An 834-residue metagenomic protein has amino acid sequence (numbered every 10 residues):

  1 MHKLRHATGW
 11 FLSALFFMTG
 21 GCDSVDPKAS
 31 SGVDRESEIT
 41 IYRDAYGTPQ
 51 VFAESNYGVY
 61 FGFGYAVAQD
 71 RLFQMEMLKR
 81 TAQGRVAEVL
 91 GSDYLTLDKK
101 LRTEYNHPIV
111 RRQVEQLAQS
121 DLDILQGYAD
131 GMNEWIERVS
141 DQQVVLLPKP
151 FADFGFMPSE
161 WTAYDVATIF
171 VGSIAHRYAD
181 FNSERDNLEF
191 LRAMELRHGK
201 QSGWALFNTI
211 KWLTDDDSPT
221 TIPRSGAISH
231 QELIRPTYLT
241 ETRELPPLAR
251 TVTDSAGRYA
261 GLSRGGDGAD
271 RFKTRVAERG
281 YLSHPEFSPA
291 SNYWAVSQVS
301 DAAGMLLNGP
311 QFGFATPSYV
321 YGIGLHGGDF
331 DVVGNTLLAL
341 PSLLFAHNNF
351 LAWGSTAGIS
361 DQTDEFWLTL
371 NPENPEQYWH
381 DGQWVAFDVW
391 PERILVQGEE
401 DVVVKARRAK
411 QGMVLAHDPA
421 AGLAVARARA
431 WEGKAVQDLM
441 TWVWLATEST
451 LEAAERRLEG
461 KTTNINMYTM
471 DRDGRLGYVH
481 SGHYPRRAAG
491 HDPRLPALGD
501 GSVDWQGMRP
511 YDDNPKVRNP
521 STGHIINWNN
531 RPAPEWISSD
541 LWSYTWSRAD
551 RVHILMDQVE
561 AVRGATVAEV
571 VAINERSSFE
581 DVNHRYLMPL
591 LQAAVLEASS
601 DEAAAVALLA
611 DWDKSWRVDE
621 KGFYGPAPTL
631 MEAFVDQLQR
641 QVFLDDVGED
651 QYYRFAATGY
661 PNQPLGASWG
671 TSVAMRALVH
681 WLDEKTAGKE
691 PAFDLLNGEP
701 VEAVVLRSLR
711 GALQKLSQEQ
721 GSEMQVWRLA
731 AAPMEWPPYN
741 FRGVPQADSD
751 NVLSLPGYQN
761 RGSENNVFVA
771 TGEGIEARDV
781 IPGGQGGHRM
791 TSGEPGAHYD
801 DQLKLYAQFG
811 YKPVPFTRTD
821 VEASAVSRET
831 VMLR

Functional and structural regions predicted by a protein language model:
H2-F11: Bacterial N-terminal signal peptides that target proteins for export
M18-G21: C-terminal motif of bacterial Sec signal peptides marking the signal peptidase cleavage site
D23-V25: Bacterial signal peptide processing site
S30-M305, P310-T316: Substrate-recognition/specificity elements adjacent to catalytic centers across diverse enzyme folds
Y60-G62, I109-D123, A426-A428, L439-L445 (+3 more regions): Second-shell loop/turn segments in exported
G327-L337, S342, A346-L351, S355-G501: Glycine- and hydrophobic-rich flexible loops that cap the catalytic core of alpha/beta enzyme folds
L423, T463-V562, S615, L630-A633 (+2 more regions): Hydrophobic alpha-helical segments
L541-E602, D694-R834: Terminal end segments
